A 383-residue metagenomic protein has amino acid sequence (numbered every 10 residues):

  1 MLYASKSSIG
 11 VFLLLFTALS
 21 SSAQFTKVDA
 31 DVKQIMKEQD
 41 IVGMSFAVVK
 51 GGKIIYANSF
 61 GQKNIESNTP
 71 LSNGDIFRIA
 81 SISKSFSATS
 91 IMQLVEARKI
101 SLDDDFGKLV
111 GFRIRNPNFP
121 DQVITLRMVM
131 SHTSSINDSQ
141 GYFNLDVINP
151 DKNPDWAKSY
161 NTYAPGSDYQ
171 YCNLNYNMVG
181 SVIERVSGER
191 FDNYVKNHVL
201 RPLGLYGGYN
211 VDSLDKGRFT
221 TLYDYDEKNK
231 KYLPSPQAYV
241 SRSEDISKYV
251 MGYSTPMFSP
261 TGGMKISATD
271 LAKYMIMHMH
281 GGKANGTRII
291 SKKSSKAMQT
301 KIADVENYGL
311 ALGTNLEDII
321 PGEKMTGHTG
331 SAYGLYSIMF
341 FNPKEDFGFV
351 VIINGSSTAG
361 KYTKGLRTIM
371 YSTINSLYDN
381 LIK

Functional and structural regions predicted by a protein language model:
M1-T26: Bacterial Sec-dependent N-terminal signal peptides
F25-F77, P150-S159: Short, conserved catalytic-motif segment at the N-terminal edge
I35-S45, E66-M128, Y163-N175, S259-G262 (+1 more regions): Short active-site loop at a secondary-structure junction that contains or immediately precedes the catalytic residue(s)
K53-I54, K99, K228-K231, F347: Residue-level signal for well-ordered, solvent-exposed loop/turn and beta-edge residues enriched in charged/polar side
S59-G61, P236-Q237, S337, I353: Short clusters of small/polar residues that mark proteolytic maturation junctions
N64, P117-T329: Short, surface-exposed loop or secondary-structure junction motifs that flank catalytic or metal-binding residues
Y336-F340, E345-S356: Short, well-ordered beta-strand elements
G355-K383: Short, gly/Ser/Thr-rich active-site loops of penicillin-recognizing serine hydrolases
